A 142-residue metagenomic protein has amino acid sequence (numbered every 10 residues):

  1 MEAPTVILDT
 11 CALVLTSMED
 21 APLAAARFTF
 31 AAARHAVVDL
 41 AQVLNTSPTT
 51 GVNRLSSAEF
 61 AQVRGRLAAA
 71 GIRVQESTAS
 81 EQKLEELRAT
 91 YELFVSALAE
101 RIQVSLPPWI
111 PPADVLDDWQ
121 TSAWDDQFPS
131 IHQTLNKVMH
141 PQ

Functional and structural regions predicted by a protein language model:
A3-Q142: Soluble C-terminal extramembrane regulatory/interaction domains of multi-pass membrane proteins
